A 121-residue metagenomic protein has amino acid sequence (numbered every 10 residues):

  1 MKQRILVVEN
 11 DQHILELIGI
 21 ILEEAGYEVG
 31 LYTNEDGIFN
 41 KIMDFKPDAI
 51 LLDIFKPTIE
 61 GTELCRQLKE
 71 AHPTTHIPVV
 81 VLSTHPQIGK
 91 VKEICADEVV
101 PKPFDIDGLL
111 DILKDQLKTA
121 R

Functional and structural regions predicted by a protein language model:
E9: Conserved acidic carboxylate
L15, P57: The feature encodes the CheY-like receiver
E16-E24: Charged docking surfaces used in two-component/phosphorelay signaling
G26-N34, K41: Short hydrophobic/Thr-rich beta-strand motif most characteristic of the beta2 strand and flanking loop of CheY-like
N34, E60-E63: Acidic catalytic/metal-coordinating carboxylates
D53: Active-site residues of response regulator receiver
E63, H85-K102, D107-D111: Alpha4 helix (beta4-alpha4-beta5 surface) of REC/receiver domains from two-component response regulators
